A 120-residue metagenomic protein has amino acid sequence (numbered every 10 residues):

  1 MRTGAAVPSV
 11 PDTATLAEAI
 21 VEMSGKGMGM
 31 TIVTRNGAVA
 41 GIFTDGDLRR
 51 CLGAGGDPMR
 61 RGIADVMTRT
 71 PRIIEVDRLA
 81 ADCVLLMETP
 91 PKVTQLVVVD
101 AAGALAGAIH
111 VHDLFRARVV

Functional and structural regions predicted by a protein language model:
M1-V7, R60-P71: Bateman (tandem CBS) regulatory domains
R2-G4, A17, M28, A38: Hydrophobic pocket-lining "lid/loop/helix" segments that shape and contact the acyl-thioester
A6-S9, A38-V39, I73, A104: Short, flexible active-site loop motifs that bind/organize anionic cofactors or intermediates
S9-G27, L52, I73-V93, V98-D100 (+1 more regions): The conserved cystathionine-beta-synthase
E18, A38, R61, D82 (+1 more regions): Short Gly/charged-rich anion-binding patches and loops
M23-K26, T31-D47, M87, L96-H112: A glycine-centered beta-loop-beta connector
G27-G55, M59-T68, V76: Helical hairpin unit composed of two closely spaced alpha helices linked by a short loop
